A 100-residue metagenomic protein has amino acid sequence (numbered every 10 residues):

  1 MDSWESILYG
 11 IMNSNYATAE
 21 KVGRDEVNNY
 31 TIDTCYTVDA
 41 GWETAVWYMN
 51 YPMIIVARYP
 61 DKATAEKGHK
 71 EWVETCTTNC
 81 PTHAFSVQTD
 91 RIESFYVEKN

Functional and structural regions predicted by a protein language model:
M1-E43: Short N-terminal "domain-start" leader segments that mark the transition from disordered tails or signal peptides into
N15, E20, I54-V56, N100: Compositionally biased, intrinsically disordered low-complexity segments enriched in polar/Pro/Gly and often Gln
K21-G23, Y48, H69, Q88: Short intrinsically disordered, low-complexity segments
N28-I55, E71-E74, T78: Short aromatic-glycine-(Arg/Gly/Cys) micro-motifs in beta-strand/loop hairpins
P60-E66: Polar, enzyme-active/binding microenvironments
P81: Acidic, metal/cofactor-coordinating or nucleic-acid-engaging core segments within structured domains
F85-N100: Intrinsically disordered, low-complexity charged/polar segments
